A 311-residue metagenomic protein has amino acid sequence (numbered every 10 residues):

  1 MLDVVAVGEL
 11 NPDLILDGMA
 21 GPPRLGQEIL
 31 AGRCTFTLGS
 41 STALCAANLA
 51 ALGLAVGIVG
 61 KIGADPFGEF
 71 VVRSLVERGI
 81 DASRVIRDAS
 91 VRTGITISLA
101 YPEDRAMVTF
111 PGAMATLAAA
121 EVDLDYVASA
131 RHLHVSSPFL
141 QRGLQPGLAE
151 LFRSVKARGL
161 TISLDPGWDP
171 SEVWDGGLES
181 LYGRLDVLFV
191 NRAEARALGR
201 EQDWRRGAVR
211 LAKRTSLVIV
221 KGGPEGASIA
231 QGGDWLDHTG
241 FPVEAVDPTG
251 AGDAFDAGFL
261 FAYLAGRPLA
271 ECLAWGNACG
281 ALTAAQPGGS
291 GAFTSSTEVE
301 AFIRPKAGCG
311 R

Functional and structural regions predicted by a protein language model:
M1-K61, P66-R73, E77, A245-V246: Glycine-rich phosphate/adenosyl-contacting loop at the front of the ribokinase-like
M1-V4, L30, S154, S171 (+1 more regions): Conserved phosphate-binding/catalytic region of the ribokinase-like
L49, N191, G252: Short, conserved phosphate/pyrophosphate- and ester-handling motifs at nucleotide-, phospho-/glycolipid
V56, A82, I162-S163, V218: Hydrophobic beta-strand scaffold residues
S74-S90: A glycine-rich helix N-cap at a beta->alpha junction
S83, R87, S98-R142: Conserved phosphate-binding/catalytic loop of the ribokinase/pfkB sugar-kinase fold
H132-V209, E225-G226: Conserved beta-alpha-beta core of the PfkB/ribokinase-like small-molecule kinase fold
